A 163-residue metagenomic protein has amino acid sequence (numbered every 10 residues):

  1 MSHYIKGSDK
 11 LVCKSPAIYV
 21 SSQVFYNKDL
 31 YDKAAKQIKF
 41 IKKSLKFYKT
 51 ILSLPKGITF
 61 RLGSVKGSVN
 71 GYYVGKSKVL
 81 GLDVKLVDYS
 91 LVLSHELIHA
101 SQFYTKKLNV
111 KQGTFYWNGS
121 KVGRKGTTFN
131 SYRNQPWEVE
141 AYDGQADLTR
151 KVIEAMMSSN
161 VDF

Functional and structural regions predicted by a protein language model:
M1-A17: N-terminal low-structure segments adjacent to metalloprotease catalytic domains across cellular compartments
S2, I51-S64: Predominantly extracellular/secreted Zn2+-dependent metalloproteases
C13-K28: Acidic/histidine-rich, surface-exposed loop or edge segments in extracytoplasmic proteins
D29-L54: Zn2+-dependent metallopeptidase catalytic core
T59-S90, A100-Y104: Active-site scaffold of zinc-dependent metalloenzymes
V87, L91, F103-E138: Post-HEXXH active-site segment of zinc metalloproteases
H95, H99: Histidine-centered divalent metal-coordination motifs
T127-F163: Long, well-structured alpha-helical subdomains associated with metal-dependent extracellular/ecto-lumenal hydrolases
